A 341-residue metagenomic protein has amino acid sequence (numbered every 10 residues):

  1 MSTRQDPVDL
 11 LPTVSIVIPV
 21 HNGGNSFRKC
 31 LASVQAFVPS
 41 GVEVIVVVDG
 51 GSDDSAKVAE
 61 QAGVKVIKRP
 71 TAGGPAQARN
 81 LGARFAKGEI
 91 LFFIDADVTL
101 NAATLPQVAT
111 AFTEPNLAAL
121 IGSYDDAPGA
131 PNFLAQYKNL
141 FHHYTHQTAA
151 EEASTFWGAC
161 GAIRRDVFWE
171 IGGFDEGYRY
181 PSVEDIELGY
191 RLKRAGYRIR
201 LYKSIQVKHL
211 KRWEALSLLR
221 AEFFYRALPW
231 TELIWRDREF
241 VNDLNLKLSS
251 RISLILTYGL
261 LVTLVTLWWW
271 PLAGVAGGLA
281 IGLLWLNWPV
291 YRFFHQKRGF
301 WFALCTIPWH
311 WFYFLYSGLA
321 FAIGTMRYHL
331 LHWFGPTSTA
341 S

Functional and structural regions predicted by a protein language model:
A32-G41: Short, acidic, metal-binding catalytic loop of nucleotide-sugar glycosyltransferases
S33, V48-A56, T71, V98: A conserved acidic beta->alpha catalytic loop
R69-A86, T155-G158: Glycine-rich, basic loop-to-helix element that forms the pyrophosphate-binding segment of sugar-nucleotide handling
L91: Short aromatic/hydrophobic "clamp" motif used to bind/position activated sugar donors
T99, A103-L134, L210: Conserved donor NDP-sugar-binding/catalytic core segment of glycosyltransferases
A119-Y124, Q136-T155: Short, flexible, basic/aromatic active-site loop/helix in glycosyltransferases
D175-Y180, E184-D243: Catalytic donor/gating beta->alpha subdomain of glycosyltransferases that bind UDP-sugars
I255-Y328: Membrane-embedded multi-pass helical conduit in multi-pass membrane proteins, especially envelope-biosynthetic
